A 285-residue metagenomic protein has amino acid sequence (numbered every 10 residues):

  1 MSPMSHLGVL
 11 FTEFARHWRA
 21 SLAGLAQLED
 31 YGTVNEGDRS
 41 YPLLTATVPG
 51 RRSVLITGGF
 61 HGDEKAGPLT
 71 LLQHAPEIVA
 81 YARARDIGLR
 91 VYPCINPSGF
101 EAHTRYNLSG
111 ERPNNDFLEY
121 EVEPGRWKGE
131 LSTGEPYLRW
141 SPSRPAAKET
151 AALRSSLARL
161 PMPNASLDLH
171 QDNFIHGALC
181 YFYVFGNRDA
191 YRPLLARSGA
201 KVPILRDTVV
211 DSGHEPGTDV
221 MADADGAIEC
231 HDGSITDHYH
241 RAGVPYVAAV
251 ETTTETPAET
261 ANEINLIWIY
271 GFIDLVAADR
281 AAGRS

Functional and structural regions predicted by a protein language model:
M1-L44, P163: Short glycine- and acidic-rich boundary segments immediately preceding or forming the N-terminal edge of structured
L28, L43-T45, V91, S166 (+1 more regions): Conserved beta-strand scaffold positions in the cores of enzyme catalytic domains, especially in NTP/NDP-utilizing
P42-R52: Short beta-strand-to-loop junctions in surface cap/lid or active-site-entrance loops
R51, K65-L71, A75, V79 (+1 more regions): Active-site/substrate-binding loop(s) of hydrolase catalytic cores
V54-F60: Short glycine-rich or small-residue beta-strand-to-loop segments that form or flank ligand, phosphate, metal/Fe-S
G62-D63, P257: Glycine-/small-residue-rich active-site loops that bind phosphorylated ligands and cofactors
I175-E259: Catalytic cores of processing enzymes, dominated by hydrolases/peptidases, characterized by acidic/His-rich
T256-S285: His/Asp/Glu-rich mid-to-C-terminal helical/loop segments that flank catalytic regions of hydrolases
